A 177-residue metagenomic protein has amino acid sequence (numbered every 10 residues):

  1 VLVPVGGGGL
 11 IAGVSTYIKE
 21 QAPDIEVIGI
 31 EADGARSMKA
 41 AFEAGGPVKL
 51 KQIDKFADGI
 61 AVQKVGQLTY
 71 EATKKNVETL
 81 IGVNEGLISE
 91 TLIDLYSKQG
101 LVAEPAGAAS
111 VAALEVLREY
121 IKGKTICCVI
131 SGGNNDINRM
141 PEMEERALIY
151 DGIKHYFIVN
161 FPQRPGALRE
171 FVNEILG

Functional and structural regions predicted by a protein language model:
V1, I18, A22, E31-I88: Small/polar-residue-rich loop-to-helix segments that shape phosphate-bearing ligand pockets
V1-L2, G8, V27, I60 (+5 more regions): Buried hydrophobic positions in well-ordered alpha/beta secondary-structure cores of metabolic enzymes
P4-S15, A35-K39, A106-L114, V129 (+1 more regions): Short glycine/serine/threonine-rich phosphate/pyrophosphate-binding segments that cradle anionic phosphate groups
T16, E20, A40, E115-V116 (+1 more regions): Short, well-ordered alpha-helices that flank and scaffold nucleotide-derived cofactor binding pockets
D24-E26, T125: Residues at the starts of beta-strands that form the adenosine-phosphate
E43-K49, Q99-L101, R146: Short, hinge-like loop/turn segments at secondary-structure boundaries
G66-K124: Active-site-adjacent helical/loop segments in soluble small-molecule enzymes
I137-G177: A conserved regulatory-domain signal marking ACT and ACT-like small-molecule sensing domains and adjacent regulatory
